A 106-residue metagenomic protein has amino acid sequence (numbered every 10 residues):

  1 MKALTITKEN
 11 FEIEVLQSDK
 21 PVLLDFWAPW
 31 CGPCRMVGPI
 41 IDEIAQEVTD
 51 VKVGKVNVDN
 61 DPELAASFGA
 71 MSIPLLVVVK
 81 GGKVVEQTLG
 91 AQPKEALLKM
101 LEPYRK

Functional and structural regions predicted by a protein language model:
K2, T7, W27, K52-G54: Conserved Rossmann-like nucleotide-binding pocket used by diverse enzymes that bind dinucleotide cofactors
A3-V22, P62: A short beta-strand-turn-helix
F11, L24, I41, N57 (+1 more regions): Residue-level signature of catalytic and energy-coupling elements of molecular machines, predominantly ATP/GTP-dependent
D19-K20, F26-W30, S72: Short pre-active-site segment immediately N-terminal to redox-active cysteine/selenocysteine motifs in thiol-based
D19-P21, G38-V56, P62: Conserved helix-turn-beta segment immediately C-terminal to the redox Cys motif in thioredoxin-like folds
F26-I40: Conserved redox-active cysteine motifs that mediate thiol-disulfide chemistry, especially di-cysteine Cys-X(1-2)-Cys
P62, F68-V77: Structural micro-motif
K80-K106: Non-catalytic, surface beta->alpha helical segment in thiol-disulfide oxidoreductase systems
